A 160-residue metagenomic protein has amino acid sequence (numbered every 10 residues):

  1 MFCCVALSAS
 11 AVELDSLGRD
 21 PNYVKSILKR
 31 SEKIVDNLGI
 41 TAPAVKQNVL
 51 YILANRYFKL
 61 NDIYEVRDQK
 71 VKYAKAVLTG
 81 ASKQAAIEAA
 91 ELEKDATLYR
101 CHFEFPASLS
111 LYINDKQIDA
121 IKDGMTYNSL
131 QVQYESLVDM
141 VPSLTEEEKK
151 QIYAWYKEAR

Functional and structural regions predicted by a protein language model:
M1-L17: Bacterial Sec-dependent N-terminal signal peptides
V12-R160: Charge-rich (acidic/polar
